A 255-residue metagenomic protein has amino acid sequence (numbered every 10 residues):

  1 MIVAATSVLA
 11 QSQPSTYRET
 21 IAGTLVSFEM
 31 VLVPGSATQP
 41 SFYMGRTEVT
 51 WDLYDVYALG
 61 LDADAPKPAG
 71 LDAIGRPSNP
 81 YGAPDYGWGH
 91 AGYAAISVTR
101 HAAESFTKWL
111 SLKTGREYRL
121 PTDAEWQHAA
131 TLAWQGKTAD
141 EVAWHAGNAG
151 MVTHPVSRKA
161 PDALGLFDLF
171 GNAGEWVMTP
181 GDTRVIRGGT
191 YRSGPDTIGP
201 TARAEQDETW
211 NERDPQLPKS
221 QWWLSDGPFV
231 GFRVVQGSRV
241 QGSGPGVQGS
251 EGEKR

Functional and structural regions predicted by a protein language model:
M1-S7: Bacterial N-terminal signal peptides
S12-S15, A160-D162, T179-R255: Disulfide-stabilized, aromatic/cysteine-rich ligand-recognition loop
V26-G35: Mature N-terminal segment immediately following signal peptide/propeptide cleavage in secreted/periplasmic
L32, I96-S97, R119-P121, G165-D168 (+2 more regions): Structural recognition of the beta-strand scaffold that forms the well-ordered cores of secreted hydrolase catalytic
L32, Y43, A94, H128 (+3 more regions): Conserved beta-strand positions that form and line the central face of beta-propeller blades
Q39-S41, G92, G115, T153 (+4 more regions): Extracellular structured ligand-interaction cores
P40-T138, Q236-S238: Active-site microenvironments of metalloenzymes and redox enzymes
A139-F170: Short, well-ordered junction/capping motifs at the entry into regular secondary structure
